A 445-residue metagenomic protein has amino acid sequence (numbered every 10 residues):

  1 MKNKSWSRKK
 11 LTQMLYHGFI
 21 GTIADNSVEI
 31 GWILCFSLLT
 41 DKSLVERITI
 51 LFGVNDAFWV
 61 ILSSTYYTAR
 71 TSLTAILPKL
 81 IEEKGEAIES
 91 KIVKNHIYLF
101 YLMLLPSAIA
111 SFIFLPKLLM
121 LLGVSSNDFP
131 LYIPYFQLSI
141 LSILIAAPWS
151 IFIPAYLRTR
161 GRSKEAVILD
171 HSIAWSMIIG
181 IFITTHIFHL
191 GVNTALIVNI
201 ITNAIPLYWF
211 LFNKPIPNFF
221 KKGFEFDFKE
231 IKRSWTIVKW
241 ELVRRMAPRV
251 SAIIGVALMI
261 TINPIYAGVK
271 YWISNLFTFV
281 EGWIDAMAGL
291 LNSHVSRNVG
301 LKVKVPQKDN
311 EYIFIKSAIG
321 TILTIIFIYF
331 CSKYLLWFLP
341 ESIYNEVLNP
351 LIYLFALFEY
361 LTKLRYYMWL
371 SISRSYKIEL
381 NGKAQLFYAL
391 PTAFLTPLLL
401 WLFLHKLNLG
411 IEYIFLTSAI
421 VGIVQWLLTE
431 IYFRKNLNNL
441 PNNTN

Functional and structural regions predicted by a protein language model:
M1-G18, P130-L131, H189-I200, L207-A252 (+1 more regions): Interhelical loop/hinge segments that connect adjacent transmembrane helices in multipass membrane
K10-M14, F36-V60, I92, N127-I133 (+7 more regions): Interfacial/gating helices of multi-pass transporter permease domains
H17-D25, V60, F100, S139-I140 (+8 more regions): Residue-level signature of transmembrane alpha-helical cores of multipass secondary-active transporters and flippases
T40, I48-I109, I151-R158, A267-F330 (+1 more regions): Small-residue-rich hydrophobic transmembrane alpha-helices
P106-Q137, L323-P350, L404-H405: Short membrane-interface helical motifs at transmembrane helix boundaries in multi-pass membrane transporters
S126-I153, V280, I343-W369, F394: Alpha-helical transmembrane segments of multi-pass membrane proteins
A147-D170: Cytoplasmic helix-loop-helix junction between adjacent transmembrane helices in 12-TM secondary transporters
I168-I183, I187-N218, L409-K435: Hydrophobic alpha-helical transmembrane segments
